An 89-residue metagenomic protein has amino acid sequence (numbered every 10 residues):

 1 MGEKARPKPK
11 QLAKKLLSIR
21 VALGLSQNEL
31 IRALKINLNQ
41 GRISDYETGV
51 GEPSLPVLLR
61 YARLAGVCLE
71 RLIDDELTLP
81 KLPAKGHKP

Functional and structural regions predicted by a protein language model:
M1-R6, K10, V21, R63 (+1 more regions): Short, charged recognition helix plus adjacent turn of helix-turn-helix-like nucleic-acid-binding domains
K14, S18-V21, T48: Alpha-helical coiled-coil heptad-repeat segments used for dimerization/assembly
K15, S26, N39, S54-V57 (+1 more regions): Residues that mark the N-terminal boundary/hinge immediately upstream of a DNA-recognition element
G24-D45: Short alpha-helical DNA-recognition segment
L34, E47, V57, I73-E76: DNA major-groove recognition helix of helix-turn-helix
G49-L64, L79: Short, basic-rich loop-to-helix N-cap that marks the start of a DNA-contacting helix
